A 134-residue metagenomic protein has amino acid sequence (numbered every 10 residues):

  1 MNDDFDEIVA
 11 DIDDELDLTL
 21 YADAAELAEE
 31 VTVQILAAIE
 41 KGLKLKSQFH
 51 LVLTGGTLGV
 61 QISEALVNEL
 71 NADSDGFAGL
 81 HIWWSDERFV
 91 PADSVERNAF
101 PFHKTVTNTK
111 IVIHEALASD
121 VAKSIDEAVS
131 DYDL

Functional and structural regions predicted by a protein language model:
M1-H50: N-terminal glycine-/serine-/threonine-rich phosphate-binding loop
N2-E15, D75-L134: Ligand-binding beta-strand-loop-alpha-helix segment within the catalytic cores of soluble metabolic enzymes
L43-K46, N71-G79: Phosphate-handling active-site elements
L53-L58: Glycine-rich beta-strand-to-loop/alpha-helix junction loops that act as flexible
L66-D73, V106: Active-site catalytic pocket residues across diverse enzymes, especially alpha/beta-hydrolases
